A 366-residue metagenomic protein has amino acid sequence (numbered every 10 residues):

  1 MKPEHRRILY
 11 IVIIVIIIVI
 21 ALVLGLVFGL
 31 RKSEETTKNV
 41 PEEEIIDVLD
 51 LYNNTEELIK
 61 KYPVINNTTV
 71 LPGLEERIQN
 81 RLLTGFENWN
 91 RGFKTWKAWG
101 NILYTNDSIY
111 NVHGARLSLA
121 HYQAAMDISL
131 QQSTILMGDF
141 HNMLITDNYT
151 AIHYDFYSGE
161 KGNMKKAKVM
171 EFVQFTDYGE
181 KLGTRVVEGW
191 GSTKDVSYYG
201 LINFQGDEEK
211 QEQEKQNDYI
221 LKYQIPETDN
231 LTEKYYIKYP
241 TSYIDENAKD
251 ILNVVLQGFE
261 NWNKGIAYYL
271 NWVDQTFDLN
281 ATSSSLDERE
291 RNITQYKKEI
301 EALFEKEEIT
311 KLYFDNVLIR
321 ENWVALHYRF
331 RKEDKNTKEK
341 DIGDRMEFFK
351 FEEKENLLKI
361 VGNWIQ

Functional and structural regions predicted by a protein language model:
M1, I14-I18, N53, N67: Universal eukaryotic N-terminal targeting presequences
M1-I8, K38-N39, E43-I46: Intrinsically disordered cytoplasmic terminal tails of membrane proteins
K2, E76, A120, E208-Q213: Intrinsic low-complexity/disordered segments
R7-N39: Alpha-helical transmembrane segments in eukaryotic/viral proteins
I13-I16, F28, P41, I46-L49 (+11 more regions): N-terminal non-cleavable signal-anchor helices
E44-V70, D127-N247, T282, K298-Q366: A beta-strand edge to alpha-helix "cap/lid" segment located at domain peripheries
I46-N106, L221, I225-D229, E233-N280: Short acidic-aromatic low-complexity motifs
R77-Q79, G92-Y149, I266-W323, E333: A solvent-exposed, acidic/Ser-Thr-rich amphipathic alpha-helical stretch
